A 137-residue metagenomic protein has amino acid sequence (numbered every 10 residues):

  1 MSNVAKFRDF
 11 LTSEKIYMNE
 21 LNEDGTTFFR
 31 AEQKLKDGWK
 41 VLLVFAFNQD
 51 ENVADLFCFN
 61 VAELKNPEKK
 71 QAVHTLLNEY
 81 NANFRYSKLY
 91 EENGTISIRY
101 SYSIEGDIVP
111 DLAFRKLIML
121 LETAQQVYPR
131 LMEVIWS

Functional and structural regions predicted by a protein language model:
M1-L42, E91: Charge-rich, low-complexity N-terminal segments
T26-F29, N52-A54, I96: Hydrophobic residues embedded in beta-strands of well-ordered beta-sheets
Q33-A62: Long, continuous compositionally biased terminal/linker segments
D55-T95, R99: Short, internal acidic amphipathic alpha-helical interface segments that mediate docking to partner proteins
I104-K116: A short acidic/glycine-rich loop-to-helix N-cap element
E122-Q126: Long, contiguous binding/interaction regions
V127-L131: Long, charge-dense
M132-S137: Short, highly charged C-terminal tails/helix-capping segments
